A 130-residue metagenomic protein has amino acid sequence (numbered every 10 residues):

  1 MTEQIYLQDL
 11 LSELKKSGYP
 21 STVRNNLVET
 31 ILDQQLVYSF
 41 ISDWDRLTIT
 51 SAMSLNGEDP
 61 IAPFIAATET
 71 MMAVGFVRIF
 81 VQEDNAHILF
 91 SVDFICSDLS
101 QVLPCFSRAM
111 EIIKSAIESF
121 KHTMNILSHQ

Functional and structural regions predicted by a protein language model:
M1-V37, V77-Q82: Charge-rich, low-complexity N-terminal segments
E3, L7, P60-I61, F106: Generic alpha-helical secondary structure
Q35-S39, C96-L99: Short, charged/polar, Gly/Pro-enriched secondary-structure boundary elements
Y38-S51: Short, well-structured hydrophobic secondary-structure segments
T48-H87, S91: Short, internal acidic amphipathic alpha-helical interface segments that mediate docking to partner proteins
S97-R108: A short acidic/glycine-rich loop-to-helix N-cap element
F106-I117: Short amphipathic C-terminal alpha-helix that caps PH/PH-like domains
M124-Q130: Short, highly charged C-terminal tails/helix-capping segments
